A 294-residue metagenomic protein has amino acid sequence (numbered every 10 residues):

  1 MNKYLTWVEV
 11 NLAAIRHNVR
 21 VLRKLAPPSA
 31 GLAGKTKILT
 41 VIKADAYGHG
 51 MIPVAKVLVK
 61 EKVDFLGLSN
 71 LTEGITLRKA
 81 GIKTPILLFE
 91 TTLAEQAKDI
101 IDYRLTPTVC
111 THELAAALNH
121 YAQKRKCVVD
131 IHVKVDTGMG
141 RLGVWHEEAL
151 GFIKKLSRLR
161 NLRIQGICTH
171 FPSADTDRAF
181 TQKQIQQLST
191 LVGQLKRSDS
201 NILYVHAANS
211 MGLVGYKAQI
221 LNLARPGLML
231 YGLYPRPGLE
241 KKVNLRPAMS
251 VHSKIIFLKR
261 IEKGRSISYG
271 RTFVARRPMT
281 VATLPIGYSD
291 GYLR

Functional and structural regions predicted by a protein language model:
N2, T6-E9, A14-H17, K35-H206 (+1 more regions): Active-site-proximal beta-alpha core segment in soluble small-molecule metabolic enzymes
V21-P28, K60-E61: A short, Lys/Arg-enriched amphipathic alpha-helix followed by its capping loop at the start of a domain
P28-K35: Short Gly/Ser/Thr- and charged-rich N-terminal loops/segments that act as flexible capping/hinge elements
G138, P172, M211, M229 (+1 more regions): Catalytic metal-binding/acid-base residues of hydrolase active sites
R178-R277: Anionic-ligand-binding alpha/beta catalytic cores of soluble enzymes and soluble regulatory domains that recognize
L284-G291: A structural micro-motif recognizing beta-strand termini and the immediately following turn/loop segments
